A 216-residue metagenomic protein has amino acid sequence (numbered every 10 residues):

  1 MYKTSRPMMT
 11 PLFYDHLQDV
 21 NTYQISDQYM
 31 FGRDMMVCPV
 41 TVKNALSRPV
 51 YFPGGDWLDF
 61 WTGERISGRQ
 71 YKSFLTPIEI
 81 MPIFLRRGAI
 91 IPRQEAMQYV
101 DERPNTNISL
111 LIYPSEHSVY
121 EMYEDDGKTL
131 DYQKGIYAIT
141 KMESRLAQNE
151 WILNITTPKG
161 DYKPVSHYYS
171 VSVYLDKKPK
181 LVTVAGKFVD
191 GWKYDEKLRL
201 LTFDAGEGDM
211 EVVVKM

Functional and structural regions predicted by a protein language model:
M1-I152, T156-D176: Catalytic core of carbohydrate-active enzymes
W57-D59, K180-G186: Change to "...patches in solvent-exposed regions of secreted, membrane-anchored, or virion-exposed structural
T76-I78, D204-V213: Extracellular interaction modules
P77-M81, R86-R87, V184-D190, L201: A short, charged
F84-R86, M142, W192, V212-M216: Short beta-strand element of the conserved SAM-dependent methyltransferase core
N154-K159, M210-M216: Short, hydrophobic/aromatic-enriched beta-strand segments in well-ordered soluble domains
K187-D209: Extracellular/luminal ectodomains and secreted, surface-exposed scaffolds of diverse proteins
